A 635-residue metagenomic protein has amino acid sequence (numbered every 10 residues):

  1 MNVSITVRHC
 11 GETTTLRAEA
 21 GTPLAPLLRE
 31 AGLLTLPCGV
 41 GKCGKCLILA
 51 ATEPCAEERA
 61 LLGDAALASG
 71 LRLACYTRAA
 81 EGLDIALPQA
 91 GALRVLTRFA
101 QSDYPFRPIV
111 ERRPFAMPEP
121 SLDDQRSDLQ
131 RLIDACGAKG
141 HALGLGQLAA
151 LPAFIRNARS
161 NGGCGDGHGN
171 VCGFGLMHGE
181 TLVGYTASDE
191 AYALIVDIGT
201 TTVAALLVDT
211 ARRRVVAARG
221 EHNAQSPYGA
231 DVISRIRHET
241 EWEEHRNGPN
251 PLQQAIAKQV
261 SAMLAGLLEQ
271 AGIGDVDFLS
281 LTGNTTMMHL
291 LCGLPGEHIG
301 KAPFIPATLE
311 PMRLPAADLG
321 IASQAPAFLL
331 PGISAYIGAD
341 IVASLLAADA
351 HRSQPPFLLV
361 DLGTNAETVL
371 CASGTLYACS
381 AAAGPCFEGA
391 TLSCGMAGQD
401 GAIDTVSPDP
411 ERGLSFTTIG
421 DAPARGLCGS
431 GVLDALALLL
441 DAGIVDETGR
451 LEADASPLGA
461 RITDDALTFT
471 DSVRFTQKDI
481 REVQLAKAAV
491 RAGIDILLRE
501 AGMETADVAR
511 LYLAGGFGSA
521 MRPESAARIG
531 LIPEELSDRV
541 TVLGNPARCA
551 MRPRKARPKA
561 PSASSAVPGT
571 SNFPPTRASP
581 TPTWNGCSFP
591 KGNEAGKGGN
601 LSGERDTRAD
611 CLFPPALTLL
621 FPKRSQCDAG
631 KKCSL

Functional and structural regions predicted by a protein language model:
V3-I5, L62-I195, T200, G248-A257 (+8 more regions): Nucleotide/phosphate-binding catalytic cleft detector across ATP-hydrolyzing and phosphate-transferring enzymes
G32-P54, A66-E81: Local cysteine-cluster metal-coordination motifs and their immediate loop/turn environment, predominantly Fe-S cluster
V196-T200, A205-D231, E297-P311, A343 (+2 more regions): Glycine-rich phosphate-binding loop of actin/hexokinase-like ATP-binding domains
A224-Q270, T391, A402-S407, E482-L485 (+1 more regions): N-terminal phosphate-binding loop and adjacent alpha-helix
G332-A348, K487-A488, R539-G569: Glycine-rich phosphate-binding/hydrolytic loop that grips phosphoryl groups
A372, M503-K559: Catalytic phosphate/nucleotide-handling subdomain of diverse soluble enzymes
L440-A501: A contiguous, well-structured pocket-lining segment that forms one wall/lid of small-molecule binding clefts in soluble
